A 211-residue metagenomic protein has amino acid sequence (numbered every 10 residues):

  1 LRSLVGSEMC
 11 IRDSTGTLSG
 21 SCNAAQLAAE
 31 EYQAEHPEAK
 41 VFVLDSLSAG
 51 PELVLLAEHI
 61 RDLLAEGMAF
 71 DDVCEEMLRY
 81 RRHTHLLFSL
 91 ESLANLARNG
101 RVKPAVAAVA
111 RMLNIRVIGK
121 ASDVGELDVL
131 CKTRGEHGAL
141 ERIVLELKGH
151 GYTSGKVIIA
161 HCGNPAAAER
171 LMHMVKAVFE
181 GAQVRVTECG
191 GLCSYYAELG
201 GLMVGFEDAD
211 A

Functional and structural regions predicted by a protein language model:
L1-I11: Single conserved hydrophobic/aromatic residue that forms the stacking wall/gate of nucleotide- or nucleobase-binding
S14-L18: Short glycine-rich anion-binding loops that position phosphate/pyrophosphate groups of nucleotides and phosphorylated
S21, A25-E31, A39-F42, S48-A211: Mixed-charge interfacial surface used for oligomerization/domain docking and macromolecular partner engagement
A34: Arginine/glycine-rich "motif VI" loop of SF2 helicases in the C-terminal RecA-like domain
